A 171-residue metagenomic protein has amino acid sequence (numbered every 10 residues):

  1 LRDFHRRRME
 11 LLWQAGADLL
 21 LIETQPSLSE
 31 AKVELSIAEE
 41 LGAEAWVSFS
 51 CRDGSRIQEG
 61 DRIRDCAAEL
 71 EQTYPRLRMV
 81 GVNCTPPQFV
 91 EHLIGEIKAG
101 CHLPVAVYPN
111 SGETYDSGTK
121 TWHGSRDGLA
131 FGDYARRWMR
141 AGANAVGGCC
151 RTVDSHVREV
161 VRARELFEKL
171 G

Functional and structural regions predicted by a protein language model:
L1-G171: Domain-level signal for soluble alpha/beta catalytic cores
